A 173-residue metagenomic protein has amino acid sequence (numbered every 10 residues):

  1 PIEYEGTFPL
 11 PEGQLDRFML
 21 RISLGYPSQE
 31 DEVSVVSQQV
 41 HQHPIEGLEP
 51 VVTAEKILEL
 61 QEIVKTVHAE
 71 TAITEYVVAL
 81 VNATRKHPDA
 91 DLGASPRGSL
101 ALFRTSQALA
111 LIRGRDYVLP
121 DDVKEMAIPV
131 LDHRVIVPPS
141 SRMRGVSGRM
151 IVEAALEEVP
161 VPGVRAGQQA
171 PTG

Functional and structural regions predicted by a protein language model:
P1-V67, Q107-I112: Canonical AAA+ ATPase core
L10, D31, V52, H68 (+5 more regions): Alpha-helix N-cap and coil->helix boundary residues
E12, A54-K56, V81, A154-V164: A broadly tuned preference for mixed-charge, low-complexity surface segments
V36, V77, V81, M126-L131: Short alpha-helical scaffolding segments that buttress acidic/His motifs in well-ordered protein cores
V40-H43, H68, T84-R85, V159 (+1 more regions): Short amphipathic alpha-helical segments enriched in hydrophobics
G47-L102: Conserved AAA+ ATPase small/helical "lid" subdomain
K86-G173: C-terminal engagement/docking regions of AAA+ P-loop ATPases
